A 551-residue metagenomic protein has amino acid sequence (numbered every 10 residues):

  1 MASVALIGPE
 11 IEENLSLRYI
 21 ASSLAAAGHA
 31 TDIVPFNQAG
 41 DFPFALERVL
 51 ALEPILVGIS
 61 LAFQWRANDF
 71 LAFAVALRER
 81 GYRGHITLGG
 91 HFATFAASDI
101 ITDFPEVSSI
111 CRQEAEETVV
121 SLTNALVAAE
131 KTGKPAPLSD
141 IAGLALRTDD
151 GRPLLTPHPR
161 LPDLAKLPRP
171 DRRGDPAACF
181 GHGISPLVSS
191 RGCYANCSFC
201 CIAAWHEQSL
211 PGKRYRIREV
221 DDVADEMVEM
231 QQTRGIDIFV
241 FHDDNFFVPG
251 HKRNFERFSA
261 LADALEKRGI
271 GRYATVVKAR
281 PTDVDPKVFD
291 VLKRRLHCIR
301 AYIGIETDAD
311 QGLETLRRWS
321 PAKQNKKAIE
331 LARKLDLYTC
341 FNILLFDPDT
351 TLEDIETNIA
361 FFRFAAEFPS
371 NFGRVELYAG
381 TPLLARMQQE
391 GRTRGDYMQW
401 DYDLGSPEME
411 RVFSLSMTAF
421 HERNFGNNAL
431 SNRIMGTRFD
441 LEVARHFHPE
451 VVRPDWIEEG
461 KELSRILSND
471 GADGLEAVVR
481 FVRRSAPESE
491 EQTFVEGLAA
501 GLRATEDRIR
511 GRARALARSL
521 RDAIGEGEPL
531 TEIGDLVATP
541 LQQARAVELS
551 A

Functional and structural regions predicted by a protein language model:
A2-I7, F42, L46-I55, E106 (+2 more regions): Radical SAM enzyme core and accessory elements
S3, P9-E10, S16, I20-S23 (+4 more regions): Glycine-rich beta-alpha loop elements in corrinoid/cobalamin-binding modules across cobalamin-dependent enzymes
I20, A45-R48, D69, F73-L77 (+6 more regions): A general structural detector for well-ordered alpha-helical segments in enzyme core domains, enriched
I55-I59, W65, T87, A224-D225 (+6 more regions): Conserved C-terminal portion of the radical SAM core fold that forms the substrate/S-adenosylmethionine-binding
A97, A195, P249-H251, Q311 (+3 more regions): Flexible glycine/acidic-rich beta-alpha junction loops that bind and position SAM and/or redox cofactors in anaerobic
I100-T118, F289-R300, T357-F372: Structural recognition of alpha->loop->beta junctions
I141, L146-S190, D507, A546-L549: N-terminal [4Fe-4S]-dependent radical SAM core
A165-C340, A360: Radical SAM [4Fe-4S] cluster-binding motif and immediate context
